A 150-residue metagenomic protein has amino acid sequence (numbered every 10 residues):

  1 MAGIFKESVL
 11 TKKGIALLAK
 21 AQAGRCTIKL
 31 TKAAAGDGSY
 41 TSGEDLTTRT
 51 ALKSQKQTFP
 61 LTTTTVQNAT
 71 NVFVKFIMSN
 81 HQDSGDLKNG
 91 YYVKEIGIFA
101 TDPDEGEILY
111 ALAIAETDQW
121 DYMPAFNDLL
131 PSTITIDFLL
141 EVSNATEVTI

Functional and structural regions predicted by a protein language model:
M1-I150: N-terminal assembly/attachment segments of tailed bacteriophage virion structural proteins
